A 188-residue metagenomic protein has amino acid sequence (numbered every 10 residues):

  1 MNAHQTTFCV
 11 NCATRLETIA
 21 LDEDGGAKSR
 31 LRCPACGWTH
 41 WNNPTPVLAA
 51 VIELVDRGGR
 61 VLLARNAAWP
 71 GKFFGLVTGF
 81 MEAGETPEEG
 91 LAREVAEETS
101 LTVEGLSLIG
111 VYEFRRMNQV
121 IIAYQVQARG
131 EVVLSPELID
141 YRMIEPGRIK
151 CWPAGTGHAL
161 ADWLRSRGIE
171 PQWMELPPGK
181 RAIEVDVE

Functional and structural regions predicted by a protein language model:
N2-A50: Acidic, metal-coordinating catalytic segment for phosphate/diphosphate chemistry, firing primarily on the Nudix
N11, R32, G75, S107 (+1 more regions): Conserved beta-strand segments that form the floor/walls of ligand-binding pockets within enzyme and binding domains
I19-A20, T102-G110: A short coil-to-beta-strand element that immediately follows conserved catalytic motifs
G25-A27, P70, R115-Q119: Short acidic/glycine-enriched loop/turn segments that link adjacent beta-strands
N43, L54-E97: Conserved Nudix-box catalytic region and its N-terminal flanking loop in Nudix hydrolases and closely related
Y112-I139, E145-P146, W163-L164: Active-site-adjacent beta-strand/loop module that shapes the phosphate/pyrophosphate-binding cleft
M143, G147-E188: Long C-terminal interaction/binding lobes of large macromolecular proteins
